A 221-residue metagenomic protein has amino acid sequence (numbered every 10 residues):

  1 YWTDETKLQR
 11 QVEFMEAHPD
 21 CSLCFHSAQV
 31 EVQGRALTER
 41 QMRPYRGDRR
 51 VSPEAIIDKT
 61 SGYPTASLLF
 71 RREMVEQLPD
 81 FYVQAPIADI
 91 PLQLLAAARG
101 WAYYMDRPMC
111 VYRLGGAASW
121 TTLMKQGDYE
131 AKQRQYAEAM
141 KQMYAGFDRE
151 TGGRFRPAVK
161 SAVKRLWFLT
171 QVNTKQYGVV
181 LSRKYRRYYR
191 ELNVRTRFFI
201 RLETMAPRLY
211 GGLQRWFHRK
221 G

Functional and structural regions predicted by a protein language model:
Y1, Q9-F14, P91-L95, Q135-Q142: Alpha-helical elements of Rossmann-like donor-binding domains used by nucleotide-donor carbohydrate transfer enzymes
T3-E39: Conserved donor NDP-sugar-binding/catalytic core segment of glycosyltransferases
D4, H26-A28, P44-Q126: Conserved nucleotide-sugar donor-binding catalytic segment
E13, A17-D20, Q77-D80, A98 (+2 more regions): Secondary-structure boundary motif
D48, A55, P108-G116, T122-R154 (+1 more regions): Catalytic core of nucleotide-sugar-dependent glycosyltransferases
A158-R165: Generic helix N-cap/helix-start motif at coil->alpha-helix transitions
W167-G221: Membrane-interface aromatic/basic loop that binds lipid-linked glycans or pyrophosphate carriers, typified by
